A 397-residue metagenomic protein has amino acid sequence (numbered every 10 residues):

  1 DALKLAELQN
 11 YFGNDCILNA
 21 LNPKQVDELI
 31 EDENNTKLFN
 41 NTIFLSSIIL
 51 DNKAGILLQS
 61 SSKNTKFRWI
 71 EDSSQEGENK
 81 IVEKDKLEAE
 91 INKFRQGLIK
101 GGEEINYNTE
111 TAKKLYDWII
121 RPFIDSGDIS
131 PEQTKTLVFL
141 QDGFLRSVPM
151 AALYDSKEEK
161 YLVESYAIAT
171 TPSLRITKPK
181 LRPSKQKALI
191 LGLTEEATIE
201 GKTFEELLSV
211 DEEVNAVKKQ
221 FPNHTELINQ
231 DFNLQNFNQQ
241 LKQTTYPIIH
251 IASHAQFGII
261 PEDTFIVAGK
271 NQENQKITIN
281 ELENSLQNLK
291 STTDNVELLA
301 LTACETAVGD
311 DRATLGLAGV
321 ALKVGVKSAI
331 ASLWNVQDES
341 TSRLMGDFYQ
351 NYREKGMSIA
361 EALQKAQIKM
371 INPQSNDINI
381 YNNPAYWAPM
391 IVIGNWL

Functional and structural regions predicted by a protein language model:
D1-L189, S209-Q220, F232-I251, A255-F265 (+1 more regions): Charged, well-ordered internal alpha-helical segments
I48, L140-G143, T171, L191-E195 (+7 more regions): Active-site-proximal beta-strand/loop segments in catalytic clefts of secreted hydrolases
E104-T109, G201-L207, L227, C304-A307: Second-shell loop/turn segments in exported
F139, V217, I249, A321 (+4 more regions): Hydrophobic, well-ordered secondary-structure elements that form the walls of internal hydrophobic environments
T170-R175, P179-K180, P247-D347: Catalytic cores of nucleophile-dependent amide-cleaving enzymes
S184-E206: Short glycine-rich His-centered loop
S209-T225, V320-S328: Short helix-loop-beta junction
T341-L397: An often Trp-containing, charged/polar helix-loop segment at the C-terminal end of enzyme catalytic cores
